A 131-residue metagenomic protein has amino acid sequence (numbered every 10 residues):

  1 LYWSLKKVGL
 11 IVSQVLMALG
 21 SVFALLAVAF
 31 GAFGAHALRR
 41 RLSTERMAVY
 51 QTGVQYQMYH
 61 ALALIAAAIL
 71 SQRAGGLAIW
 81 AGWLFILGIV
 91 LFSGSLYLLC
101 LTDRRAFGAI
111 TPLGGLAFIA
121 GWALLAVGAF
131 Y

Functional and structural regions predicted by a protein language model:
V8-Y131: Polytopic transmembrane helical bundles with strong interfacial aromatic enrichment
